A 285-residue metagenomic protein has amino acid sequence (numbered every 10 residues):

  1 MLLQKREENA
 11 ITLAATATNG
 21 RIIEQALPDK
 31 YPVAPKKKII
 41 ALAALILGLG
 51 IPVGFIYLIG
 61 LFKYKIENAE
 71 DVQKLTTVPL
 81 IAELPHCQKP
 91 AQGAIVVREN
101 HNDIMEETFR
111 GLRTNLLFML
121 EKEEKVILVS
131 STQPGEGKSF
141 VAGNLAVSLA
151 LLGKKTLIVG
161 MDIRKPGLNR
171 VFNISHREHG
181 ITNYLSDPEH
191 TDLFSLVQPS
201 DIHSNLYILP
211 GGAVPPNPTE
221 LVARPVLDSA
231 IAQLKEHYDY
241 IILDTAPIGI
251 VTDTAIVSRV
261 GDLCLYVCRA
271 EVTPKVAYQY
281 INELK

Functional and structural regions predicted by a protein language model:
M1-Q25, A69-D71: Non-transmembrane alpha-helical coiled-coil
G20-A41: Short, aromatic-rich amphipathic segments at membrane interfaces that lie adjacent to a transmembrane helix or signal
G20-E24, I81-E83, L128, Y207-P210: Soluble periplasmic/extracytoplasmic beta-strand elements of cell-envelope proteins
K36-L157, M161-T182, S186-H190, F194 (+5 more regions): Short boundary/hinge segments that flank catalytic cores
L128-S130, P210-G211, I242-D244, L265-R269: Conserved beta-strand segments of the P-loop GTPase G domain that flank and frequently precede/overlap
K155, S204-Y207, K235-L243, D253 (+1 more regions): Loop/turn-to-beta-strand initiation segments
G211-V251, S258: Phosphate-binding/switch loop-helix module in NTP-utilizing enzymes
T245-I250, G261-Y278: Conserved Switch II/interswitch segment of TRAFAC-class P-loop GTPases
